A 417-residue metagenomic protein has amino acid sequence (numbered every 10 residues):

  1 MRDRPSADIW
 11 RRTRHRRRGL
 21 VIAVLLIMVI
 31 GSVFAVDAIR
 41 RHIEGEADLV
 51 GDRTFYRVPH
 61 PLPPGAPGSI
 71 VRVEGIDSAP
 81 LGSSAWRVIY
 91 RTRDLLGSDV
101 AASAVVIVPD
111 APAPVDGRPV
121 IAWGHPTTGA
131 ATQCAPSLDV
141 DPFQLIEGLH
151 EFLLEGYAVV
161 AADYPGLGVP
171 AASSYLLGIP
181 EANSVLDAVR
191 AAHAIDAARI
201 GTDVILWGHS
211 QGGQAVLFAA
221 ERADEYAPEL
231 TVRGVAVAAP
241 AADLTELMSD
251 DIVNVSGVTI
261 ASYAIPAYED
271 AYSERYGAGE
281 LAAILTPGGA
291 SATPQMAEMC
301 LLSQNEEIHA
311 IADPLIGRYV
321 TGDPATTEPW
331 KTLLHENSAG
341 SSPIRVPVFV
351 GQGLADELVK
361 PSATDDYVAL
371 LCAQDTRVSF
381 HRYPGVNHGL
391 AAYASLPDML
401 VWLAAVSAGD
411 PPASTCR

Functional and structural regions predicted by a protein language model:
R4, W10-R12, R16, R41 (+1 more regions): Alpha/beta-hydrolase-fold serine-hydrolase catalytic core, especially in secreted/extracellular enzymes
R12-A113: Catalytic-loop region of hydrolases
D94-E155: Short, surface-exposed "cap/lid" segments of acyl-processing enzymes
E147-G148, Y175-D196: Alpha/beta-hydrolase active-site loop
A191-I260: Primarily recognizes the serine-hydrolase "nucleophile elbow" in alpha/beta-hydrolase and SGNH/GDSL folds
A238-G340: Accessory cap/linker subdomain of secreted extracellular hydrolases
G322-T332, F349, L358, S362-R417: C-terminal catalytic histidine-bearing segment of alpha/beta-hydrolase fold enzymes
I344, F349-D356: Short beta-strand/loop motif that positions the catalytic acidic residue of the alpha/beta-hydrolase fold
